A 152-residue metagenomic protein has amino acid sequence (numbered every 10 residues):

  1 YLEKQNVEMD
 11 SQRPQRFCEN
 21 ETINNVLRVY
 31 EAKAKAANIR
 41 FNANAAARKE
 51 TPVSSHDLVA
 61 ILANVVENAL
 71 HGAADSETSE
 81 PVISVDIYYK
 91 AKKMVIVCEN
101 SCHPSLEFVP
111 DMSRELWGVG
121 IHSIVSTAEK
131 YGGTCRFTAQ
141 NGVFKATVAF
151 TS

Functional and structural regions predicted by a protein language model:
E3-V7, C18-K35: Short beta-to-alpha transition helix within the HATPase_c
Q15, R40-L62: Conserved short strand/loop->alpha-helix "switch" segment adjacent to the catalytic nucleotide/phosphoryl-transfer site
A43-K49, Y89, N100-C102, A139: Heptad-repeat coiled-coil segments of the DHp/HisKA dimerization-phosphoacceptor module
S55-T78, K130: Conserved ATP-binding N-box helix of the HATPase_c
E80-K92: Short beta-strand/loop element within the Bergerat-fold HATPase_c
K90-H122, A149-T151: Glycine-rich/acidic phosphate-handling loop/turn and adjacent ATP-lid/helix of nucleotide-binding kinase/ATPase domains
S123-G133: Conserved glycine-/histidine-rich ATP-lid loop and adjacent helix of the Bergerat-fold HATPase_c
G132-K145: Glycine-rich ATP-binding loops of the HATPase_c
